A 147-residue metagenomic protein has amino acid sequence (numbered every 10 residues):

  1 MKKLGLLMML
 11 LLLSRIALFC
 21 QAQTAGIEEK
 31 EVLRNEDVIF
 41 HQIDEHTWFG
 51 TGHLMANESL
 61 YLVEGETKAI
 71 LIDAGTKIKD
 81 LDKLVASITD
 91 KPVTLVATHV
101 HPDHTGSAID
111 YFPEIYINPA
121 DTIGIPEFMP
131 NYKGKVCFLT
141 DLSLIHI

Functional and structural regions predicted by a protein language model:
M1-L4: Positively charged n-region of N-terminal signal peptides that target proteins for export
L7-A17: Bacterial N-terminal signal peptides
F19-A22: Boundary at the C-terminal end of the N-terminal hydrophobic targeting segment
T24-E28: N-terminal pre-domain segments of enzymes
E36-S87: Conserved beta-strand hairpin/beta-sheet module of binuclear metal-dependent hydrolase folds, prominently
K77-L144: Active-site HxH/HxHxD metal-binding segment of metal-dependent hydrolases
